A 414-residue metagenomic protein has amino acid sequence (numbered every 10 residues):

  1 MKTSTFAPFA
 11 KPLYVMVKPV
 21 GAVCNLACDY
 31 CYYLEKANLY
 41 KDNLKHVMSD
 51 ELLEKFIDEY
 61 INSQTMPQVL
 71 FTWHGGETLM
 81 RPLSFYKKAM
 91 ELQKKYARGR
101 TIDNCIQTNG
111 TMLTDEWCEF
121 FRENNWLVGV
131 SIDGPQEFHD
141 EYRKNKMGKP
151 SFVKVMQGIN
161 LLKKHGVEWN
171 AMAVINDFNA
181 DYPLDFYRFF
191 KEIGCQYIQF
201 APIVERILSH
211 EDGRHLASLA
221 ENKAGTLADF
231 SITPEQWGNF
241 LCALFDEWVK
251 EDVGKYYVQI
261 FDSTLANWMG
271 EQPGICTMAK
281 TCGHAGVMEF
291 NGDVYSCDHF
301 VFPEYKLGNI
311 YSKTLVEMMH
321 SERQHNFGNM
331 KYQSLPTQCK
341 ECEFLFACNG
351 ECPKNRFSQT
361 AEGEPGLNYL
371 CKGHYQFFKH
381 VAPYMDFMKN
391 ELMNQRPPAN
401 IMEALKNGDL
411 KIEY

Functional and structural regions predicted by a protein language model:
M1-Y14, L26-Y30, E59, K411-Y414: Flexible, acidic/Gly-rich N-terminal and inter-domain linker regions that tether and position cofactor-handling modules
F9-E51: Canonical Radical SAM [4Fe-4S] cluster-binding loop centered on the CxxxCxxC motif and its immediate flanking residues
V15-K18, L70-G76, D103-T108, V258-I260: Extended hydrophobic secondary-structure segments that form protein cores and membrane-embedded regions
V20-A27, E77-M80, C282, C339-E341 (+1 more regions): Cysteine-centered iron-sulfur cluster-binding motifs in ferredoxin-type domains/subunits of redox enzymes
I57-T72, R81-L219: Radical SAM/AdoMet-radical enzyme domain recognition
N145-V153, N160, K164-T277, T281 (+3 more regions): Radical SAM enzyme [4Fe-4S]-AdoMet core and its adjacent flexible, acidic and glycine-rich loops/tails across
V301-Y414: Flexible mid-to-C-terminal extensions adjoining Fe-S/redox cofactors in radical SAM and related proteins
